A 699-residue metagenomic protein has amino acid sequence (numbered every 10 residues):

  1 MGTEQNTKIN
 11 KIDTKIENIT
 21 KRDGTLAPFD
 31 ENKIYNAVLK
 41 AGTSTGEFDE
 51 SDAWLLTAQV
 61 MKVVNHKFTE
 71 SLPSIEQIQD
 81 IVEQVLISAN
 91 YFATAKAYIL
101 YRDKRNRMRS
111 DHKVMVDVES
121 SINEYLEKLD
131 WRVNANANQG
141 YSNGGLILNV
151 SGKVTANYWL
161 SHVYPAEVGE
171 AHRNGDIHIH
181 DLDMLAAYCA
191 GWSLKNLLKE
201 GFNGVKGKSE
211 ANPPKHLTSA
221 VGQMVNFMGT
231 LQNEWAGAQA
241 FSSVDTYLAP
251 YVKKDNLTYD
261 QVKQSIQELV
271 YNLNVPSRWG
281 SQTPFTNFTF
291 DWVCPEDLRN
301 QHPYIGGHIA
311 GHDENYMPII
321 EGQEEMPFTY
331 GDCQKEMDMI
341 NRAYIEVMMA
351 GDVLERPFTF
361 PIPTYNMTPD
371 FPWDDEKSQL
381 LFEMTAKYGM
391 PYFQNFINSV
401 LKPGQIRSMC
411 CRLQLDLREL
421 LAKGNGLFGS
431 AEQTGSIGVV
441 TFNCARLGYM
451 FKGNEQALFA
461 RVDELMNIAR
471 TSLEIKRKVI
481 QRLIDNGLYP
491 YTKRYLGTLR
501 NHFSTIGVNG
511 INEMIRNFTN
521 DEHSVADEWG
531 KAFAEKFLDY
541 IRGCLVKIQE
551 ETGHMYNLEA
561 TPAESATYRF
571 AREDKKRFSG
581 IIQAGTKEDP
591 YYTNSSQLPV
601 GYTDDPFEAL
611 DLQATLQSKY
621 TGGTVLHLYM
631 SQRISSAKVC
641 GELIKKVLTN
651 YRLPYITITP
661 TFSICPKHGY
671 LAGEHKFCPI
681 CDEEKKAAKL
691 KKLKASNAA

Functional and structural regions predicted by a protein language model:
G2-K8, K691-A699: Acidic, low-complexity intrinsically disordered tails
G2-S121, T498: Charged, amphipathic alpha-helical regulatory modules used for macromolecular assembly or allosteric control
D30, I34, A240, S504-I511: Catalytic-loop motifs flanking and including active-site residues across diverse enzymes
I34, V38, V244, L248 (+1 more regions): Buried hydrophobic packing segments
I81-I87, W292, P490-M514: Core structural elements
R107-R500, D521, D527-S696: Conserved catalytic cores of very large enzyme subunits
E513-D521: Well-ordered alpha-helical scaffold segments within catalytic/enzyme domains
